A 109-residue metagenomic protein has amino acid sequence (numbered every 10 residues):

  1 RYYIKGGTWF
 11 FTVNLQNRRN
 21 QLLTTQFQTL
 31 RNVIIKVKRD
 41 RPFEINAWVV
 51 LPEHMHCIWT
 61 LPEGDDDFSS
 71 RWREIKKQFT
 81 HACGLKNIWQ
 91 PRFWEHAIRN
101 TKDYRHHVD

Functional and structural regions predicted by a protein language model:
R1-D109: Short catalytic/metal-binding and nucleic-acid-binding patches
